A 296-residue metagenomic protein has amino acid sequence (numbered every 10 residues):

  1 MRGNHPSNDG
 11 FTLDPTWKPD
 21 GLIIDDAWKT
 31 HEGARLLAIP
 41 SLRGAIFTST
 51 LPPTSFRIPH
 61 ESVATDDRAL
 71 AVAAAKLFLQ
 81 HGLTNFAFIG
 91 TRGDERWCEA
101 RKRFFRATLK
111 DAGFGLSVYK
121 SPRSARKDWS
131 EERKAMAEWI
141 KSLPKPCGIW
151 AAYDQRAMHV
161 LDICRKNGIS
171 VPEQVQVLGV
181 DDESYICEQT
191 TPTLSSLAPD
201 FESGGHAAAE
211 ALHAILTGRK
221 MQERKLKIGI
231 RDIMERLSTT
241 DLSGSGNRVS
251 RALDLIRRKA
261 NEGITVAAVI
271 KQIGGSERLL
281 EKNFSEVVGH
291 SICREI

Functional and structural regions predicted by a protein language model:
M1-V266, I270-Q272, E277, E281: Bacterial carbohydrate/catabolite-sensing allosteric modules
N283-I296: Alpha-helical DNA-contacting segments of helix-turn-helix folds
